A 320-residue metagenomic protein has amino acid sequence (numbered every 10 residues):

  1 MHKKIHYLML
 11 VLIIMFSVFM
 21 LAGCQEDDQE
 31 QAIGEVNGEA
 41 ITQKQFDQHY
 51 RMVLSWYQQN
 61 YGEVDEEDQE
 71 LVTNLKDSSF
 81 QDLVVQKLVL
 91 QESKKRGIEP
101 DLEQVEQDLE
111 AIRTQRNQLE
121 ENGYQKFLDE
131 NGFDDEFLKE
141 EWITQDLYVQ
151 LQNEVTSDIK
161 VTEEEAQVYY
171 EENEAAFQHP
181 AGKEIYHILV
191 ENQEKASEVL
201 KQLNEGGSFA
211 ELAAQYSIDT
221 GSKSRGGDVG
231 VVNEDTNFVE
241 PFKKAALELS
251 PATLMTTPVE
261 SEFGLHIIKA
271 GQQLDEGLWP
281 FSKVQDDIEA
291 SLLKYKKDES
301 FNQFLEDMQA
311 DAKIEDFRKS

Functional and structural regions predicted by a protein language model:
H2-L10: Bacterial N-terminal signal peptides that target proteins for export
F19-G23: C-terminal motif of bacterial Sec signal peptides marking the signal peptidase cleavage site
Q25-F137, E299: N-terminal targeting/tethering segments
D28-V36, I41, E70, N74 (+8 more regions): Extracytoplasmic
E30-W56, L88-S93, T144-L151, Y169-Y170 (+6 more regions): FKBP-type peptidyl-prolyl cis-trans isomerase
V64-E70, H179, V199-P241, Q272 (+1 more regions): Peptidyl-prolyl cis-trans isomerase
F127-E130, K139, Q152-K183, A214: Acidic/polar surface patches and capping/hinge elements
A213, E315-K319: An aromatic-glycine-centered, glycine-rich loop/turn in mixed alpha/beta architecture
